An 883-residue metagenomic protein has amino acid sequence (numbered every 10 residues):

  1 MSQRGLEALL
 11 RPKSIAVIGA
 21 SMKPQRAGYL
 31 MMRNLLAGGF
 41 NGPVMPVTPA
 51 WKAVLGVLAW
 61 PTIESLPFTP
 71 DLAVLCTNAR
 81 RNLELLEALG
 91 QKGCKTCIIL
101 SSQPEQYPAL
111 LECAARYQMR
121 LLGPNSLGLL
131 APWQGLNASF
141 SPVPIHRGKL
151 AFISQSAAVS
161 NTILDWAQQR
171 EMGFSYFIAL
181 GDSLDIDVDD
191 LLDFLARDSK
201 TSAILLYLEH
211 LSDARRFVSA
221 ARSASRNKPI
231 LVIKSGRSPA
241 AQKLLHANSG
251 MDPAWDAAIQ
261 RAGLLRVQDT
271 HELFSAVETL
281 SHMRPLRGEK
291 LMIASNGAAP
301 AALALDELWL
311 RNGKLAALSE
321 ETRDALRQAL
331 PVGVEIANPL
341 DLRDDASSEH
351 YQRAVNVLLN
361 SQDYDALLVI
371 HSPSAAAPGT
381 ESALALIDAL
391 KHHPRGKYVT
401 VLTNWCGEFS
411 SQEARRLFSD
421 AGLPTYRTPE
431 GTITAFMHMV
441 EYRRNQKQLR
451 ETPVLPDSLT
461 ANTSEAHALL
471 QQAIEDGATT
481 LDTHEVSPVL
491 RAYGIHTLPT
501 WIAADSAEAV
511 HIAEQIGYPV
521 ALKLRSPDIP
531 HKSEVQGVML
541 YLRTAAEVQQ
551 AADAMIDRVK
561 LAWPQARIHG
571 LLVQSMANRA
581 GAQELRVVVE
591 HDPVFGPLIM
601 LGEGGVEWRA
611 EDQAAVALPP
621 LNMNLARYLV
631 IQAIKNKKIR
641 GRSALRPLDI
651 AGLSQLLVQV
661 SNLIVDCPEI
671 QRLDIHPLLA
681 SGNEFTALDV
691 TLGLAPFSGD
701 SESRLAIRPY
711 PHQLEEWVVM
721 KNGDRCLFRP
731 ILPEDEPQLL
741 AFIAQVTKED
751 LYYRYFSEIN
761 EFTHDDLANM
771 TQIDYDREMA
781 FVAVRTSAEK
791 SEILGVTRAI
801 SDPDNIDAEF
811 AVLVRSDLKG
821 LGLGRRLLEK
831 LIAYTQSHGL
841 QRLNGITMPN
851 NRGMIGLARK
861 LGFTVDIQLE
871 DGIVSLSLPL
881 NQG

Functional and structural regions predicted by a protein language model:
M1-D689, F697: Catalytic-core regions of core metabolic enzymes, especially those transforming organic acids/acyl-group intermediates
R543-A545, G693, I731-E734: A short, sequence-level motif marking secondary-structure junctions
D674, G693, G824, L828: Acidic, glycine-enriched active-site microenvironments
T691-G693, L878: Short, basic/aromatic-enriched C-terminal tail that caps enzymatic domains
S698-G883: Long, contiguous binding/interaction regions
